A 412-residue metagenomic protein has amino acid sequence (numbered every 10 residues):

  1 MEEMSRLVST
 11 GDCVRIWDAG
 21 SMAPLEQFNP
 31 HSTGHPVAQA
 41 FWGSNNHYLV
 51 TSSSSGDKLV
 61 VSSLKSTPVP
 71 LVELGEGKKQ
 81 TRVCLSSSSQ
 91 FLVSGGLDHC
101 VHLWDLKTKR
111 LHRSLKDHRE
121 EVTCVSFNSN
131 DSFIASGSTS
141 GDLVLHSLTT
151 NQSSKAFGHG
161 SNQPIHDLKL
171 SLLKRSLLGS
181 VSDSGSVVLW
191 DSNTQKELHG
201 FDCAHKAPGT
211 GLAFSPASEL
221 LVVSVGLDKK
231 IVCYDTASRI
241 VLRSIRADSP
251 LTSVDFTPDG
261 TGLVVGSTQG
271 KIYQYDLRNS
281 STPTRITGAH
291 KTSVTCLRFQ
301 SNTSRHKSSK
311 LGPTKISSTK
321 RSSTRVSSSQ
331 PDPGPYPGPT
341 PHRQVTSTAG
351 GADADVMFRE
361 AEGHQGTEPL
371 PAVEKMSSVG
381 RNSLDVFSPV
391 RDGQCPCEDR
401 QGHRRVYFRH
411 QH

Functional and structural regions predicted by a protein language model:
M1-L25, N29, Q39, T51-K58: Intrinsically disordered, low-complexity acidic/Ser/Thr/Pro-rich linker and tail segments in large eukaryotic scaffolds
E2-L7, N46-T51, K58-L59, S89-V93 (+10 more regions): Structural hallmark of WD40 beta-propellers
D12-R15, S55-K58, D98-V101, E120 (+4 more regions): Short coil/turn segments within WD40 beta-propeller repeats
A19-M22, S63-T67, L106-T108, L148-N151 (+3 more regions): Short loop/turn segments that connect beta-strands within beta-propeller blades
E26-S32, V69-G75, L111-D117, S154-G160 (+3 more regions): Short C-terminal beta-strands that terminate individual repeats in beta-propeller domains, predominantly WD40 blades
H35-W42, K78-L85, E120-S126, N162-L170 (+3 more regions): Canonical WD40 repeat/beta-propeller blade segments in eukaryotic WD-repeat proteins
H166, S176, S192-V265, N279: Extended, charged alpha-helical interaction scaffolds
S280-H412: Terminal intrinsically disordered, low-complexity extensions flanking WD-repeat/beta-propeller proteins
